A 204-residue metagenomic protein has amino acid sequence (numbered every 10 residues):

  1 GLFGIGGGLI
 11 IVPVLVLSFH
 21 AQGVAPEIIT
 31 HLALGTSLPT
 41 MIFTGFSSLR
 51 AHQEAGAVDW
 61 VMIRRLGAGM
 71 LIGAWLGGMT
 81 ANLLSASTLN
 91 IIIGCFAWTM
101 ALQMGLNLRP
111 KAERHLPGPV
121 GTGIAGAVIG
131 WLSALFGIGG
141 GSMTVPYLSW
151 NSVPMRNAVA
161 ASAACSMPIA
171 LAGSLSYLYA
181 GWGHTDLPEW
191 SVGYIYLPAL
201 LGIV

Functional and structural regions predicted by a protein language model:
G1-F3, I10-H31, T36, G45-F136 (+4 more regions): Juxtamembrane transmembrane-helix boundary motif
A164: Active-site pre-Tyr helix/loop in NAD(P)-dependent dehydrogenases
